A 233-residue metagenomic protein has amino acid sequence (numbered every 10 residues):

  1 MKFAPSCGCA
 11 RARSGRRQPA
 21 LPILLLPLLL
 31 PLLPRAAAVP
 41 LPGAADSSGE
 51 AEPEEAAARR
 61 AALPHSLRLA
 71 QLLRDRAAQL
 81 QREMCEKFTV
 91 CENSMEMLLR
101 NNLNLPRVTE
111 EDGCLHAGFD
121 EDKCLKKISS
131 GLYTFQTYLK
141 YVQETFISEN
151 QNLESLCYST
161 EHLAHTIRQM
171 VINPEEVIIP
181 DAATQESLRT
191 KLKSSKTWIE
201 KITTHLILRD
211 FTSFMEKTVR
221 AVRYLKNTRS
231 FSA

Functional and structural regions predicted by a protein language model:
K2-A233: Long, contiguous alpha-helical bundle segments
